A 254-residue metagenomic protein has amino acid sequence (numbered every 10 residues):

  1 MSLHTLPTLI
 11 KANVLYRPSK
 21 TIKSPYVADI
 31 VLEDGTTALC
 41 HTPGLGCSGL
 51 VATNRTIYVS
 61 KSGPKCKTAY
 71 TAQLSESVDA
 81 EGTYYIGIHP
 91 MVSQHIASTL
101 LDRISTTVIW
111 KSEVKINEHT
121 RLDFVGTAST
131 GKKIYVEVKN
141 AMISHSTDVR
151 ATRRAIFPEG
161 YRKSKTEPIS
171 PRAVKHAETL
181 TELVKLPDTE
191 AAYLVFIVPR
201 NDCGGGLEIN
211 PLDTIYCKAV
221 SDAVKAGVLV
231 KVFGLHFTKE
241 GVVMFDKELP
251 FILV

Functional and structural regions predicted by a protein language model:
M1-H95: Nuclease-adjacent, charged terminal/linker segments that flank catalytic cores
I10, T120-L122: Short beta-strand or tight-loop elements that sit immediately N-terminal to catalytic metal-binding acidic residues
V27-D29, E113, D123-V125: Residue-level detector of beta-strand face positions
T56, E190-Y193, L229: Residues at the starts of beta-strands that form the adenosine-phosphate
L100-H119: A short acidic/basic microdomain associated with nuclease active sites
L122-T166, L180: Conserved catalytic cores of phosphodiester-cleaving nucleases, focusing on short active-site segments
T152-L212, G234: Nucleic-acid nuclease catalytic cores
K185, R200-V254: Domain-level recognition of nuclease-like catalytic cores that cleave nucleotide substrates
